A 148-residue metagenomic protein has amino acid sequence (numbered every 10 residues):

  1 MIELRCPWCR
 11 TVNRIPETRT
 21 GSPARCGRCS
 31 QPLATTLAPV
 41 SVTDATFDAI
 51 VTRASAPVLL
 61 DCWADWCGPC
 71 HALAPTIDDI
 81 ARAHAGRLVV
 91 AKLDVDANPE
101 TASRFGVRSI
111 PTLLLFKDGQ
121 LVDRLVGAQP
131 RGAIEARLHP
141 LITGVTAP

Functional and structural regions predicted by a protein language model:
C6-C9, C26-C29: Short cysteine-rich clusters marking metal-coordination/redox-active sites
N13, L33, A74: Cys/His-rich microdomains that often coordinate metals
I15-R25: Short linker/helix segments within small regulatory modules
S30-A38: Short Cys/His-rich micro-motifs in 6-15 aa windows
V40-V58: A short beta-strand-turn-helix
S55-V58, C62-W66, S109: Short pre-active-site segment immediately N-terminal to redox-active cysteine/selenocysteine motifs in thiol-based
P69-H84: Typically the conserved alpha-helix immediately C-terminal to a functionally engaged Cys/Sec in thioredoxin-like
S109, L114-A147: Non-catalytic, surface beta->alpha helical segment in thiol-disulfide oxidoreductase systems
